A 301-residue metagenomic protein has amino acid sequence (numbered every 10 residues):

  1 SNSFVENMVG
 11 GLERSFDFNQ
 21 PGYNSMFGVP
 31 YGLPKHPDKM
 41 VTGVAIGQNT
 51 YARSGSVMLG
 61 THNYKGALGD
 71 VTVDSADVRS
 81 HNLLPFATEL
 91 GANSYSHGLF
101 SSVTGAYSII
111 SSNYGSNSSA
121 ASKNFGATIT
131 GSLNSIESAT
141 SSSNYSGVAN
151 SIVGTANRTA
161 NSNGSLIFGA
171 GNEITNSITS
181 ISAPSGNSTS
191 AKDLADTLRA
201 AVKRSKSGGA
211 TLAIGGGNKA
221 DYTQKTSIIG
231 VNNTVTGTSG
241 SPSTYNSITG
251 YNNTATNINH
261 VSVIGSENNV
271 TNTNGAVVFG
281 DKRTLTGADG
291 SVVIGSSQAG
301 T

Functional and structural regions predicted by a protein language model:
S1-T301: Glycine- and small/polar-enriched repetitive beta-structure motifs of secreted/surface proteins
